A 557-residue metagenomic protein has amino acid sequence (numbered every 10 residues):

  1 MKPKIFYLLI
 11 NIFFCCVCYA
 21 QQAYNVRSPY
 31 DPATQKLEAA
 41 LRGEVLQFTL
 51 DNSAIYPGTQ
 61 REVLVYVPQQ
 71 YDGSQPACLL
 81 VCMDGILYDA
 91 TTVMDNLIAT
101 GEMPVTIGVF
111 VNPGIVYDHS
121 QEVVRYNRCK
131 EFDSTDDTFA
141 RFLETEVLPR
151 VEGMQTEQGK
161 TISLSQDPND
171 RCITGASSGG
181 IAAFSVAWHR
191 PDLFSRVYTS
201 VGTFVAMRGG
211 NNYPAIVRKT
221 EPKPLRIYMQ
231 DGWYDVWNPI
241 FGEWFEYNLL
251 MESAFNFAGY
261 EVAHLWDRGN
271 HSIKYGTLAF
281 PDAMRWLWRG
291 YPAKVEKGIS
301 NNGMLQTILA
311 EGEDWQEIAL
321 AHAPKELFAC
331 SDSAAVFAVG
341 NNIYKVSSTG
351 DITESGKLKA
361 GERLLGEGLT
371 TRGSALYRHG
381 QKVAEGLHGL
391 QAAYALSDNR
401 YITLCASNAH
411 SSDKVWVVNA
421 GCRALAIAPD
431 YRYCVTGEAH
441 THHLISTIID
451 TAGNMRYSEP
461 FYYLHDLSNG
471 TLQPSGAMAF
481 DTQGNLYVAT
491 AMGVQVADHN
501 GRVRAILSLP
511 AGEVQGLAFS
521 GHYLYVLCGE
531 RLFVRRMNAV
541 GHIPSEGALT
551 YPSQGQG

Functional and structural regions predicted by a protein language model:
Y7-C16: Bacterial N-terminal signal peptides
Q21-K297: Non-catalytic cap/lid and distal C-terminal segments of serine-dependent acyl enzymes
V295-W315, C405, G453-M455, P544-S545: Blade/loop signatures of beta-propeller domains
G303-M304, D314-N341: Beta-strand-rich domains and repeat architectures in extracellular enzymes and scaffolds, especially beta-propellers
Q316-A319, T353-L358, V383-G386, W416 (+3 more regions): Beta-propeller fold detector
A321-A334, L358-A375, E385-C405, V415-C434 (+3 more regions): Beta-rich, blade/repeat-based domains predominating in secreted/periplasmic proteins but also intracellular
A338-G340, G373-S374, L404-S407, A439 (+4 more regions): Short loop/turn segments immediately following the C-termini of beta-strands
T447-N454, R536-P544: Short loop/turn segments immediately following beta-strands, especially the blade-tip and inter-blade linker loops
